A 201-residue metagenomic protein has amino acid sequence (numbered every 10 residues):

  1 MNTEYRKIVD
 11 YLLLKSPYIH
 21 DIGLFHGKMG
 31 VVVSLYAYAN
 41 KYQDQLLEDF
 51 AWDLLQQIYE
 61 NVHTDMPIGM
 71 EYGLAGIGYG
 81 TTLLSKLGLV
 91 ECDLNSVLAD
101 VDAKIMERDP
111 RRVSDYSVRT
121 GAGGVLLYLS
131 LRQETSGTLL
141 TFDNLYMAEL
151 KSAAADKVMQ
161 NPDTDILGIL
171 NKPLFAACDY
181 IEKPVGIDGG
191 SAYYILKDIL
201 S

Functional and structural regions predicted by a protein language model:
M1-K7, K104, A122, L126-S201: Terminal, non-catalytic domain-edge segments
M1-Y5, Y38-A51, L84-A99, R132-A148 (+1 more regions): Structural helix-adjacent loops and short alpha-helical linkers that scaffold large soluble proteins
N2-M70: Internal amphipathic alpha-helical repeat/solenoid segments
L14-D21, N61-M66, E107-V113, A153-V158 (+1 more regions): Helix-loop junctions that connect tandem helical modules in alpha-solenoid scaffolds
H20-K28, M66-L74, S114-G121, K183-S191: Helix-start/N-cap signature of alpha-helical segments
A37-N40, Q57-E60, G80-V90, D115 (+4 more regions): Positions within ordered alpha-helical repeat solenoids
S96-S117: Asp-box/WD-like beta-propeller blade repeats and closely related beta-sheet repeat scaffolds
